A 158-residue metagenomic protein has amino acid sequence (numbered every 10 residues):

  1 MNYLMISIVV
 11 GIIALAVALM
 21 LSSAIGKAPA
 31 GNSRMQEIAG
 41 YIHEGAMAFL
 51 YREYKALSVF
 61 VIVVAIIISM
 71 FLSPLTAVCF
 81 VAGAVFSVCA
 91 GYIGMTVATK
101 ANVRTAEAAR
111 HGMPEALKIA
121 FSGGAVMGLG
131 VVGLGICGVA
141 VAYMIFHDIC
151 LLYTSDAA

Functional and structural regions predicted by a protein language model:
M1-I6: Feature marks short, highly hydrophobic, charge-poor N-terminal signal-anchor/signal peptide-like helices that anchor
V10-G26, G83-V97: Hydrophobic alpha-helical membrane-embedded segments
A18, I68, L72, G91 (+1 more regions): Structural signal for membrane-spanning alpha-helices in multi-pass inner-membrane proteins, emphasizing helix cores
S22-A39, Y92-P114: Juxtamembrane helix-loop transition segments at the membrane interface in multi-pass membrane proteins
I42, Y153-A158: Conserved small/polar residues in nucleotide/adenosyl-binding loops
G45-V63, A106-I136: Soluble-to-membrane junctions at the N-terminal ends of transmembrane alpha-helices in multi-pass ion-transporting
M70-L75, M144-L152: Helix-coil boundary and interhelical linker segments in multi-pass alpha-helical membrane proteins
C79, G83-A90, G94, V126 (+1 more regions): Alpha-helical transmembrane segments in multi-pass membrane proteins
